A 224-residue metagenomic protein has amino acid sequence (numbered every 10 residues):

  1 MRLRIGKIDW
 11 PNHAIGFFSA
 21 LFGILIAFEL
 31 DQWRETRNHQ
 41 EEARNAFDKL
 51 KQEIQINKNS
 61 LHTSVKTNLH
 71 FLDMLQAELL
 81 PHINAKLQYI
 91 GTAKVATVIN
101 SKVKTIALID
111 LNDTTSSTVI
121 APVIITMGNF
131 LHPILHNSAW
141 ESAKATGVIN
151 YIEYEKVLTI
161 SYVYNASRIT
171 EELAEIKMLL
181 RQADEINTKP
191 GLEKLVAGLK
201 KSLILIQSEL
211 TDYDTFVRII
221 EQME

Functional and structural regions predicted by a protein language model:
M1-P11, E29-E224: Long, hydrophobic alpha-helical segments that serve as membrane-spanning/inserting helices
A14-E29: Hydrophobic membrane-insertion alpha-helices, especially the h-region of bacterial N-terminal signal peptides
